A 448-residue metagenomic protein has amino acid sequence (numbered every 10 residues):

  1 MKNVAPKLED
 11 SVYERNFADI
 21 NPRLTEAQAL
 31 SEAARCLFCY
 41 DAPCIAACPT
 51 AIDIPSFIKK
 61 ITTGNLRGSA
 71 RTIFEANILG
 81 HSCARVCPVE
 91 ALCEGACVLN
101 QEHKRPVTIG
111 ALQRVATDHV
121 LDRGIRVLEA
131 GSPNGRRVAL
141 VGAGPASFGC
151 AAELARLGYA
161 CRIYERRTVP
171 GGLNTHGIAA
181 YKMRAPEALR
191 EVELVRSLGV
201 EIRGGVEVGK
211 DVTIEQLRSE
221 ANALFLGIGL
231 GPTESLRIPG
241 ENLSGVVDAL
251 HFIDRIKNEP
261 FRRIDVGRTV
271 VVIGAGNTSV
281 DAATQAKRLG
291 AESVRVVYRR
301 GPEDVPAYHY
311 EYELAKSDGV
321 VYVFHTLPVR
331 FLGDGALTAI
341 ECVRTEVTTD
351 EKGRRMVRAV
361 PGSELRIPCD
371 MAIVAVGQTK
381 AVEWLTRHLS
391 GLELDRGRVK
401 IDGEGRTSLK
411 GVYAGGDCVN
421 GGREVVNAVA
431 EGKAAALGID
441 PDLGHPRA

Functional and structural regions predicted by a protein language model:
M1-R137, L224-N242, L327, L332-L337 (+8 more regions): Ferredoxin-type iron-sulfur electron-transfer modules and their immediate structural context
I78, G144-A146, V169, G276-T278 (+1 more regions): Residue-level detector of alpha-helix initiation sites
V115-S132, E193-K210, T233-L289, L394-S408: Glycine-rich dinucleotide-binding loop and its adjacent helix/turn
R137-R162, S279-K287: N-terminal Rossmann-like FAD-binding beta1-loop-alpha1 element of flavoenzymes
V138-L140, C161, V270, V294 (+1 more regions): Conserved hydrophobic helix-helix packing surfaces used for dimerization/oligomerization
A160-I163, R167-L198, I202, A283-R330 (+1 more regions): Rossmann-like dinucleotide-binding cores of NAD(P)H-dependent redox enzymes
G204-E215, H325-A336, T345: A conserved short coil-to-beta-strand element within the FAD-binding core of flavoproteins
N242-G267, D350-G422: FAD-site-proximal beta/loop scaffold in flavoenzymes
